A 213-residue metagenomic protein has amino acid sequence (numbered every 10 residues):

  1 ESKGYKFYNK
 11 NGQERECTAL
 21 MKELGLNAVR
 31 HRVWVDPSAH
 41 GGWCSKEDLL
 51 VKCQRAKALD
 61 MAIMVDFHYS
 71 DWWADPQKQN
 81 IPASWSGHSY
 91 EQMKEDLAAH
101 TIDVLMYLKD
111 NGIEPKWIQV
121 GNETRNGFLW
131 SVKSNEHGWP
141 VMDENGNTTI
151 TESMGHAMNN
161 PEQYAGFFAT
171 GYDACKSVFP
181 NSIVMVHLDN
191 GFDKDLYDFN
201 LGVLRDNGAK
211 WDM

Functional and structural regions predicted by a protein language model:
E1, A98, D103-V104, L204-D206: Secreted glycan hydrolases and related glycan-binding modules that recognize and/or cleave
E1, D66, M213: Conserved acidic functional residues
E1-L20: Boundary/entry segment of secreted carbohydrate-active catalytic domains
K3-K6, K78, F199: Surface-exposed beta-strand edges and their flanking turn/coil or helix-capping segments
Q13, C44-L49, D198-L201: Charged helix-capping and loop-helix junction motifs
E14, A98, A165, Y197-D198: Short, well-ordered alpha-helical scaffold segments within catalytic/effector domains
A19-I183, D189-G191: Substrate-binding cleft and catalytic face of glycoside hydrolase catalytic domains, especially the flexible beta-alpha
M185-M213: Substrate-binding cleft/loops of secretory-pathway carbohydrate-active enzymes
